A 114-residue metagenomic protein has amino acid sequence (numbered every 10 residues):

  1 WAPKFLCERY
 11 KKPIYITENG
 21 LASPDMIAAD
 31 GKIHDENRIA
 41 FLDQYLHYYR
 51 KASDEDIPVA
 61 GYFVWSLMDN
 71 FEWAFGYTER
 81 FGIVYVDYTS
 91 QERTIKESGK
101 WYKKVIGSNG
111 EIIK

Functional and structural regions predicted by a protein language model:
W1-K114: Non-catalytic scaffold segments within catalytic domains of secreted glycoside hydrolases
